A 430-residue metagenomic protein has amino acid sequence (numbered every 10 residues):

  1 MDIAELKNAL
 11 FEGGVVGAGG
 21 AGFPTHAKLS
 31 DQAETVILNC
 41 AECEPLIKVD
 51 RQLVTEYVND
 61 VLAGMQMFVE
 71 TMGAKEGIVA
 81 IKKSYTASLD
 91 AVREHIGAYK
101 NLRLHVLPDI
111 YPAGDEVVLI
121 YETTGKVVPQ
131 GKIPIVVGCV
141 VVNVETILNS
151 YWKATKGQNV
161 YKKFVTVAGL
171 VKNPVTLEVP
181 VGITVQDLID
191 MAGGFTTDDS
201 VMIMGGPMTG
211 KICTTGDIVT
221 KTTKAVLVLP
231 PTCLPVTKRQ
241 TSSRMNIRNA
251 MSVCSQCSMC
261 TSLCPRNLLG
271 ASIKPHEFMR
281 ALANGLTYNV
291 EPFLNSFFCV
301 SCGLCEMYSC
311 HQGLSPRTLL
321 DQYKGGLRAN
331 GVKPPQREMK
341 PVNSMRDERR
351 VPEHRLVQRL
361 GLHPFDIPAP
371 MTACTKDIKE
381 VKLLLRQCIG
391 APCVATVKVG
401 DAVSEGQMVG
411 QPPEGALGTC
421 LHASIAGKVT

Functional and structural regions predicted by a protein language model:
V36, T55-M72: Histidine-anchored nucleotide/phosphate-binding helix
L38-D50, V171: Gly-rich Lys/Arg/Thr-decorated short loops/hinges at beta-loop-alpha junctions or inter-strand turns that position
V49, A168-L170, L383-V394, Q411-P412: Short, structured beta-strand/loop micro-motifs enriched in basic residues and often containing a Trp
K75-I78, K83-V185, M191-D198, G206 (+1 more regions): Hydrophobic alpha-helical positions that pack around
L229-M251, T261, R266-V342: Ferredoxin-type iron-sulfur electron-transfer modules in oxidoreductases and energy-metabolism complexes
S262, K398-Q411: Short, well-structured beta-strand-loop connectors
E338-T396: N-terminal, Lys/Arg-enriched amphipathic/low-complexity engagement segments that precede the first folded domain
R350-R355, Q387-A391, V403-G406, G415-A416 (+1 more regions): Generic structural motif
